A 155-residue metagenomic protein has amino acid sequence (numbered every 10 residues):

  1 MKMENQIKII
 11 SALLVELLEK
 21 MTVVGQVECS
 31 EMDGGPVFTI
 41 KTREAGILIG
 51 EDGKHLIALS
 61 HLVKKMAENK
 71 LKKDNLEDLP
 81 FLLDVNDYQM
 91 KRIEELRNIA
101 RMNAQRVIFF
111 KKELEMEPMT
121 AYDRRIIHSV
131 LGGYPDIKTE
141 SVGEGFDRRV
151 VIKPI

Functional and structural regions predicted by a protein language model:
M1-I155: RNA-contacting regions in translation and RNA-metabolism proteins, encompassing KH/S1 modules where present
